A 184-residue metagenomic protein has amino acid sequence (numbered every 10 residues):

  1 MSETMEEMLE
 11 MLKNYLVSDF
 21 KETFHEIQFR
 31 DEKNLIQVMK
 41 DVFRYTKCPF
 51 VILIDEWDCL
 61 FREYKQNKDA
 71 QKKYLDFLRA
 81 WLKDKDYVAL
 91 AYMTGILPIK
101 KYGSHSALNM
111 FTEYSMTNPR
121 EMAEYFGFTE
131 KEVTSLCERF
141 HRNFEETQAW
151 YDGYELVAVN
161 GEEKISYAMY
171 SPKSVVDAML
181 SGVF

Functional and structural regions predicted by a protein language model:
M1-F184: Phosphate-binding site recognition
